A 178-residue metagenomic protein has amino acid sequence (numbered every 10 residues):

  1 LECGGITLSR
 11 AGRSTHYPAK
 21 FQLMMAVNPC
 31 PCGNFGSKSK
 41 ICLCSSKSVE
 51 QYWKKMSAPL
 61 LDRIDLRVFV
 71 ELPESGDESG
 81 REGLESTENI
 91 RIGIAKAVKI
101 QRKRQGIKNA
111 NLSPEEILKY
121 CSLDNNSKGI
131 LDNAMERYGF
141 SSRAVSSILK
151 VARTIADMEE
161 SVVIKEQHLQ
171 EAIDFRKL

Functional and structural regions predicted by a protein language model:
L1-L178: Basic, amphipathic alpha-helical bundle interface domains used for macromolecular binding and assembly
